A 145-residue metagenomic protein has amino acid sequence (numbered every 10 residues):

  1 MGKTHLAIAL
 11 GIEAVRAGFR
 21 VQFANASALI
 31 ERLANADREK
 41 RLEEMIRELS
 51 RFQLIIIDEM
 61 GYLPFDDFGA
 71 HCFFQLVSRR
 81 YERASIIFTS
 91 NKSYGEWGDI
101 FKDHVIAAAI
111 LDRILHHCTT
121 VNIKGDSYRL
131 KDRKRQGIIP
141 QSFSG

Functional and structural regions predicted by a protein language model:
M1-K3: Conserved glycine(s) of the Walker
L6, L10: Hydrophobic positions on the alpha1 helix immediately C-terminal to the Walker A/P-loop
I12, R16: Short, well-ordered alpha-helices that flank and scaffold nucleotide-derived cofactor binding pockets
R20-A24, A28-S50, M60-G145: Replace "adjacent to P-loop NTPase cores in ATP/GTP-dependent enzymes" with "adjacent to NTP-binding cores
Q53: Conserved acidic residues
